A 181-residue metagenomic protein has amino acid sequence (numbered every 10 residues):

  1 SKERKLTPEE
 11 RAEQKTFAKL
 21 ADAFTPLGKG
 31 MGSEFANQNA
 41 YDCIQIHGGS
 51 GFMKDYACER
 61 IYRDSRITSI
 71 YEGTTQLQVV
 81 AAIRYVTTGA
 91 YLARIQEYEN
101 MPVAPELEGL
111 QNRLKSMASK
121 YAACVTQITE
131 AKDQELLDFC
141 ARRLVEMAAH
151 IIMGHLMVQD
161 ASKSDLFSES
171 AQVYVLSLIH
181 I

Functional and structural regions predicted by a protein language model:
S1-E9, I44-D55, F167: Short, glycine/acidic-rich hinge or "gate" loops at secondary-structure transitions that mediate conformational
S1-K29, V125-F139, V158, S162: C-terminal helix-coil-helix/basic helical segment that borders enzyme active sites and/or dimer interfaces and provides
K15-E99, Q172-L176: Alpha-helix capping/hinge segments and adjacent helical runs
L27, M31-Q38, R113-S116, K120-A123 (+2 more regions): Charged, amphipathic alpha-helical oligomerization/scaffolding segments
G48, S119, T126, E169-Q172: Long, polar/charge-rich, low-hydrophobicity segments
V86, L92-E135: Long, amphipathic alpha-helical stalk/connector segments used for oligomerization, subunit docking, or mechanical
E146-D165: Extended, well-ordered alpha-helical segments in internal regulatory regions
I179-I181: Conserved small/polar residues in nucleotide/adenosyl-binding loops
